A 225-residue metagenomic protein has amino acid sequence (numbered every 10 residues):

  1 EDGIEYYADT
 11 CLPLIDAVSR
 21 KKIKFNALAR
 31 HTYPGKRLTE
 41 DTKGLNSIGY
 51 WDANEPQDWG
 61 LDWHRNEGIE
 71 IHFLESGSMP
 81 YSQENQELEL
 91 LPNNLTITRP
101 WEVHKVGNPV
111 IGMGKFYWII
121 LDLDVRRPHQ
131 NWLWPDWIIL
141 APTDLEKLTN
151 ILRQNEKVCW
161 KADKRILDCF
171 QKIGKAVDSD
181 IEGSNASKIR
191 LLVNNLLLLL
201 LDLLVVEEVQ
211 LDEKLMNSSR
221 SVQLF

Functional and structural regions predicted by a protein language model:
E1-R20, F25-G49, K105-S179, V206: A hydrophobic/aromatic-rich effector-binding and dimerization subdomain of bacterial HTH-type transcriptional regulators
E40-K43, N66, L90, I111-M113 (+4 more regions): A generic fold-level signal
S47-D144, E182-G183: N-terminal regulatory/effector-sensing and dimerization cores that precede helix-turn-helix DNA-binding domains
P56-W59, E208-D212: Short, Lys/Arg-enriched N-terminal segment that forms or immediately precedes the first helix of a structured domain
W63, V158, E213-N217: Pocket-edge positions in alpha/beta enzyme catalytic cores
P100, V177-I181, L200, L204-E207: A general structural signal marking secondary-structure boundaries and capping sites
D163-Q171, I189-V193, L197, L201 (+1 more regions): A short, Lys/Arg-enriched amphipathic alpha-helix from helix-turn-helix/homeodomain DNA-binding modules
